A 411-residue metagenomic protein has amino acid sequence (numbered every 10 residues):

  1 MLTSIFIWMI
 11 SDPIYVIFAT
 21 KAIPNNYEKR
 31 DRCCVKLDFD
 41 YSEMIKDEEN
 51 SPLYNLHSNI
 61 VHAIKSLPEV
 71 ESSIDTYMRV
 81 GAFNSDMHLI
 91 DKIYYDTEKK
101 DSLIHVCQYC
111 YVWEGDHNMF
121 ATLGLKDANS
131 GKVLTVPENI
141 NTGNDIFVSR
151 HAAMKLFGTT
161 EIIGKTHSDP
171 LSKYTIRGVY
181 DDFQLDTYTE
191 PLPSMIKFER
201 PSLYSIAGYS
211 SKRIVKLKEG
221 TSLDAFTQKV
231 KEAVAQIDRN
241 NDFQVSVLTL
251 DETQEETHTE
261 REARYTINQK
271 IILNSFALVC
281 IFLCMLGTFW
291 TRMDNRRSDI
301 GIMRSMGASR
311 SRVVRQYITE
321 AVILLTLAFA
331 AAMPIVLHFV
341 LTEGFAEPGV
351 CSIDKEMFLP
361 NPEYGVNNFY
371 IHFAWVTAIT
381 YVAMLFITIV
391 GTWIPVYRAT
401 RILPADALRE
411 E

Functional and structural regions predicted by a protein language model:
M1-V16, E262-S298, I323-I335, A383-I387: Hydrophobic alpha-helical transmembrane segments of multi-pass inner-membrane transport and secretion
P13-S102, V106-C107, E347-G365: Membrane-proximal extracellular/periplasmic loop immediately following the first transmembrane helix
I17, H372-E411: C-terminal membrane-exit region of the final transmembrane helix in multipass inner-membrane proteins
I104-I196: Hydrophobic secondary-structure segments that place a key small or acidic residue at a functional site
R150-H151, S172-I267: "Rare, low-scoring activations can occur in soluble or secreted enzymes where short amphipathic helices or signal
D238-L273, G344-V376: Membrane-helix entry/capping segments
L283-E320, R401-I402, D406-E411: Intracellular coupling helices
S298-P348, I379, A383, I387: Transmembrane alpha-helical interface segments in multi-pass membrane proteins
